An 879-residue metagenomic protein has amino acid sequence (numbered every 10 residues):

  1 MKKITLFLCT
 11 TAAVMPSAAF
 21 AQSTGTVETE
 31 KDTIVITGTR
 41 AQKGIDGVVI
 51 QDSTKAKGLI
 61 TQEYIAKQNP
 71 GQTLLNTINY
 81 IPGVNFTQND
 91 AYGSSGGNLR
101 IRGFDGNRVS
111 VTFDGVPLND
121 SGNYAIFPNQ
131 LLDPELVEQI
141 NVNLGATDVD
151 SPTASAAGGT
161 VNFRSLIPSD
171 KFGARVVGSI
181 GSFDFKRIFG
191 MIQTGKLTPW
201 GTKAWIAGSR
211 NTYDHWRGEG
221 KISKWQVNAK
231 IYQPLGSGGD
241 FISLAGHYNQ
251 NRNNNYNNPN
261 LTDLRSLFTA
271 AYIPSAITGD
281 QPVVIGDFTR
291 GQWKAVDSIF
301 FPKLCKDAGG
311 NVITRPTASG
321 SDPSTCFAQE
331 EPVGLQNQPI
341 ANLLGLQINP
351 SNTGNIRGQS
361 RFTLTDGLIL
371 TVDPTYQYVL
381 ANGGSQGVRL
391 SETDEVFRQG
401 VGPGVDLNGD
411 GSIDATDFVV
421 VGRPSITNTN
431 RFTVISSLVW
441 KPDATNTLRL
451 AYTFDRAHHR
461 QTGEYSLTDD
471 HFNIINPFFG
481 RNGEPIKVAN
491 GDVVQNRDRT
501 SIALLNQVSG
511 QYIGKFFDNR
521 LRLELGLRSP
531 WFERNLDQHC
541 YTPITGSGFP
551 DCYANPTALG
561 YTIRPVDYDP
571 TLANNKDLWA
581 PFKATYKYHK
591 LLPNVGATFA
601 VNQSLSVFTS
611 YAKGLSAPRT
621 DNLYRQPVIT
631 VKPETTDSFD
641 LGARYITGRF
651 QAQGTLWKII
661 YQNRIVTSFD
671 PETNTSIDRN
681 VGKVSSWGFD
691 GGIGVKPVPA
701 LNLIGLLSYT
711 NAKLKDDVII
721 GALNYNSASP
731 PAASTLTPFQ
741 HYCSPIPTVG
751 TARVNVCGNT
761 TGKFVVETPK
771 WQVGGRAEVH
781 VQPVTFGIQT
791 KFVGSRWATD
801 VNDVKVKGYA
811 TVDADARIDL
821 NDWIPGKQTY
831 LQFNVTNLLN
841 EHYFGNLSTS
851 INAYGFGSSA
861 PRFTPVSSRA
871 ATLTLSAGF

Functional and structural regions predicted by a protein language model:
Q22-K67, G106: Short, acidic, small-residue-rich periplasmic hinge/interaction motif at the N-terminus of Gram-negative outer-membrane
Q42-K43, V49, K57, T73-P117 (+2 more regions): Extracytoplasmic beta-strand/coil segments of soluble accessory domains associated with Gram-negative outer-membrane
V116-L144, R164, A270-P274: Short acidic/polar hinge/loop motifs at secondary-structure boundaries that mediate gating or recognition
L131-R175: A beta-strand signature from Gram-negative outer-membrane beta-barrel systems, especially the internal plug domain
G173-R175, I180-D322, Q347-T371, T375 (+1 more regions): Transmembrane beta-barrel wall of Gram-negative outer-membrane proteins
T427-R431, I435, V439-S466, D470-P485 (+4 more regions): Structural signature of Gram-negative outer-membrane beta-barrels, strongest in the C-terminal barrel of TonB-dependent
D518, K658-I660, R679-D800, T874-G878: Gram-negative outer-membrane beta-barrel transporters
K791, S795-A798, I818-F879: C-terminal beta-signal and adjacent terminal beta-strands/loops of Gram-negative outer-membrane beta-barrel proteins
